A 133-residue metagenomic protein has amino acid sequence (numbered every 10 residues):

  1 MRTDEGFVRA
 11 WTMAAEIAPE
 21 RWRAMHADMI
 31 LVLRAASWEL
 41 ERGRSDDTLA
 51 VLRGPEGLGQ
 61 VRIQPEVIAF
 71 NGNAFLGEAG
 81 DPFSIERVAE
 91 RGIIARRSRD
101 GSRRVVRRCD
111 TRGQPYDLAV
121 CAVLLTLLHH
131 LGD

Functional and structural regions predicted by a protein language model:
M1-D133: Acidic (Asp/Glu-rich) sequence patches and key acidic residues that form negatively charged surfaces used
